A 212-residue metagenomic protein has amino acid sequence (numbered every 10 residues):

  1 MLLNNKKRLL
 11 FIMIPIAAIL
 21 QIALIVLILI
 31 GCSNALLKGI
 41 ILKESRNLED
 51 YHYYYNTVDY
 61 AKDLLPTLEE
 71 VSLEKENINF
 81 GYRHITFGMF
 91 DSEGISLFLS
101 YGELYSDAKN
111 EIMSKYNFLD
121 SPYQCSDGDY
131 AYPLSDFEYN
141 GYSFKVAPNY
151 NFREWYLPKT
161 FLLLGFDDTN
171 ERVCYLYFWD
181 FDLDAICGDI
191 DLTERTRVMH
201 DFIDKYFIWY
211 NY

Functional and structural regions predicted by a protein language model:
M1-I12: N-terminal Lys/Arg-rich, disordered targeting/topogenic segments
M1-L3, A17, K75: Intrinsic structural disorder
L3-N4, S33, F166: Intrinsic-disorder/low-complexity regions
I12-G31: Hydrophobic membrane-insertion alpha-helices, especially the h-region of bacterial N-terminal signal peptides
I25-N110: N-terminal export/targeting and maturation segments
E111-Y212: Extracytoplasmic electrostatic interaction patches
